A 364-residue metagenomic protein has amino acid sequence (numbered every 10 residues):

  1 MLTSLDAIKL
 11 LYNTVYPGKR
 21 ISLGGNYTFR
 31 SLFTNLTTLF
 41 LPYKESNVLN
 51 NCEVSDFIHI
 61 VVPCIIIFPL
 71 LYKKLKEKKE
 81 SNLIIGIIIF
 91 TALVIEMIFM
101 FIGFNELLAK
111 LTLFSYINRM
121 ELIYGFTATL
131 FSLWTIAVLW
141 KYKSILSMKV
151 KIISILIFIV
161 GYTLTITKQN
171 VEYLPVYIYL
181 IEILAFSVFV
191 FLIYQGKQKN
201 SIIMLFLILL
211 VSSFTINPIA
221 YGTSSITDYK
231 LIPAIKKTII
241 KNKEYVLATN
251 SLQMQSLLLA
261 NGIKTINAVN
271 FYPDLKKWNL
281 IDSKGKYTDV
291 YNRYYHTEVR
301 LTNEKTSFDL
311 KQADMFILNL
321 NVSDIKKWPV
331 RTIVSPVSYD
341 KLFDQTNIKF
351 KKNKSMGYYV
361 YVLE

Functional and structural regions predicted by a protein language model:
M1-K9, I157-L164: Membrane-embedded helix bundles of polyisoprenyl
L2-G86: Periplasmic/ER-lumenal interhelical loops and adjacent helix-loop junctions in multi-pass membrane proteins
R30-T34, H59-L70, Y124-A137, I181-I193: Hydrophobic cores of alpha-helical transmembrane segments in multi-pass inner/ER membrane proteins, independent
C52-E96, A248-Q255, N261, I325-S338: P-loop NTPase catalytic cores that bind/hydrolyze ATP
K79-E96, S144-L156, K199-M204: Membrane-interfacial loop-to-transmembrane alpha-helix junctions, especially the N-terminal start
E80-S81, V94-M148, I159-I181: Membrane-helix boundary/interfacial segments in multi-pass membrane proteins
M148-I239, V246-M254, N270-F271: Transmembrane helical bundles and short interhelical boundary loops of multi-pass, membrane-embedded
T215-E364: Soluble catalytic regions of membrane-associated enzymes that act on cell-envelope and secretory-pathway components
